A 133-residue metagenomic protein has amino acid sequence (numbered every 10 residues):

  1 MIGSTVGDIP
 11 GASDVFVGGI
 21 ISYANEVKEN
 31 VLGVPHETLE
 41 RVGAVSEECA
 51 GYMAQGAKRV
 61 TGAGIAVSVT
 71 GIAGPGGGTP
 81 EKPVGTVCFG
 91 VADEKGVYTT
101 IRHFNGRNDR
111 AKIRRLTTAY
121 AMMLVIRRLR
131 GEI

Functional and structural regions predicted by a protein language model:
M1-I133: Short alpha-helical segments enriched in small residues
